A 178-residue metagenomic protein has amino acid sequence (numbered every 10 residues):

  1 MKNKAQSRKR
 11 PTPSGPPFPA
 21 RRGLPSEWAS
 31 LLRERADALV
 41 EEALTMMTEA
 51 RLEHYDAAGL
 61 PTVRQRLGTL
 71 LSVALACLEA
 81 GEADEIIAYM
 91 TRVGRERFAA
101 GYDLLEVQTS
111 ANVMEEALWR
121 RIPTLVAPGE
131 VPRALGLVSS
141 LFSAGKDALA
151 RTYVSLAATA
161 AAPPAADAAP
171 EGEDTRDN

Functional and structural regions predicted by a protein language model:
K2-K4, R8-L24, I86-N178: Long, amphipathic alpha-helical coupling/dimerization segments that relay conformational signals between
K9-L105: N-terminal low-complexity or simple alpha-helical regulatory segments that function as activation/interaction modules
